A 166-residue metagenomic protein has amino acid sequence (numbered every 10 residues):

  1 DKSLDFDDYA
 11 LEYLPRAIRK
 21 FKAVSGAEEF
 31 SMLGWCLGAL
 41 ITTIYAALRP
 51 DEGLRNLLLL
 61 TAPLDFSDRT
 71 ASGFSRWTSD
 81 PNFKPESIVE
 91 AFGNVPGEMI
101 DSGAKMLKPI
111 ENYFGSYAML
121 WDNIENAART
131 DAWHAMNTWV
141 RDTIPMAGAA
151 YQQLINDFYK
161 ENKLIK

Functional and structural regions predicted by a protein language model:
D1, M32, P85-S87, A150 (+2 more regions): Non-catalytic regulatory/linker segments of enzymes
K2-L4, W121-I124, I165-K166: Active-site-adjacent structural elements in folded domains
S3-V24: Alpha/beta-hydrolase active-site loop
Y9-A10, G34, A147: Secondary-structure capping and boundary motifs in well-ordered enzyme cores
A10, A47, N156-Y159: Alpha-helix boundary recognition
K20, I44, Q153-D157: Alpha-helical scaffold segments in soluble metabolic enzymes
A23, A27, L37, I41-A147: Alpha/beta-hydrolase-fold enzymes
T138-K166: C-terminal subdomain of alpha/beta-hydrolase-fold enzymes, centered on the catalytic histidine and its supporting
